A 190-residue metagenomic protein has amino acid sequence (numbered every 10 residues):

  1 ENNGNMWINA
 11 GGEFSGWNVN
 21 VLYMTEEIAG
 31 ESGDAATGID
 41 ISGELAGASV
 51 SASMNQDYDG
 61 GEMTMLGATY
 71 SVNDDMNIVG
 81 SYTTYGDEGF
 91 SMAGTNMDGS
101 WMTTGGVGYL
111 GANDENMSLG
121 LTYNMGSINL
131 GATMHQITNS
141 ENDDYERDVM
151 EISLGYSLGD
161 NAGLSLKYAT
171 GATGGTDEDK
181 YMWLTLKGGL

Functional and structural regions predicted by a protein language model:
E1-L190: Outer-membrane beta-barrel proteins
